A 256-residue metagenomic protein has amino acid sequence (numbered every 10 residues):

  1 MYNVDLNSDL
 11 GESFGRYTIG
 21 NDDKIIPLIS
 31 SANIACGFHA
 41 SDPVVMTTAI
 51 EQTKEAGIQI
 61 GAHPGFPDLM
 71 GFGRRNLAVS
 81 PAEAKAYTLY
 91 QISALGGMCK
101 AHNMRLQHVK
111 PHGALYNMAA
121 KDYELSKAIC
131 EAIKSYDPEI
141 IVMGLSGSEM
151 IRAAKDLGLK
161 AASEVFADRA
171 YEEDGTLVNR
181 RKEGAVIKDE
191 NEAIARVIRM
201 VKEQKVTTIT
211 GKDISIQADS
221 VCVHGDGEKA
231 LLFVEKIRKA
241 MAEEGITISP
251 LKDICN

Functional and structural regions predicted by a protein language model:
D9, H63, V109, V223: Conserved, mostly hydrophobic/aromatic
G15-D22, A40-K54, A120-A128, S146-K155: Active-site-adjacent beta->alpha loops and helix N-cap segments on the catalytic face of soluble alpha/beta enzymes
T18, D22, A32-H39, M70-K85 (+3 more regions): Glycine-rich tight-turn/loop motif centered on a GG-T
D23-P27, T48-G61, K100-N103: Acidic (Asp/Glu)-rich catalytic clusters
D68-H108: Glycine/small-residue-rich loop that forms an oxyanion/phosphate-binding "nest" at active or ligand-binding sites
C99-Q107, Q204-S215, G245-I254: Flexible, glycine/charged-enriched surface loops at secondary-structure junctions
I140, L232-N256: C-terminal domain-boundary segment and adjacent tail
G147-K205: Active-site rim beta-loop-alpha module in soluble metabolic enzymes
